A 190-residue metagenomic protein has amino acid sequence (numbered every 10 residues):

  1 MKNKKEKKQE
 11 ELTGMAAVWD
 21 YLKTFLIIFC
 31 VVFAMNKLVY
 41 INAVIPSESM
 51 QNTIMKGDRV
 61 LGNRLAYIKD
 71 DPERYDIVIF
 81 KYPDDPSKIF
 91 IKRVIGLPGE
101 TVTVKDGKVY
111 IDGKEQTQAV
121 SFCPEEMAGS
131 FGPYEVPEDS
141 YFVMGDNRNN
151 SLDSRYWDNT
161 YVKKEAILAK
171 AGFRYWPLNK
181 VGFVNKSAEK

Functional and structural regions predicted by a protein language model:
M1-I89, V162-K190: Protein maturation boundaries and topogenic segments
I89-I111: Mid-length scaffold segments of soluble, non-membrane domains
G107-K108, K114, D139-S140: Well-ordered beta-strand scaffold positions
I111-A128: PP2C/PPM family metal-dependent serine/threonine protein phosphatase catalytic domain, recognizing the conserved
P124-D139: Acidic loop->beta-strand submotif enriched in PP2C/PPM serine/threonine phosphatases
G145: Phosphate/adenylate-binding glycine loop and adjacent helical scaffold
N150-N159: Active-site loop architecture of trypsin-fold serine endopeptidases
